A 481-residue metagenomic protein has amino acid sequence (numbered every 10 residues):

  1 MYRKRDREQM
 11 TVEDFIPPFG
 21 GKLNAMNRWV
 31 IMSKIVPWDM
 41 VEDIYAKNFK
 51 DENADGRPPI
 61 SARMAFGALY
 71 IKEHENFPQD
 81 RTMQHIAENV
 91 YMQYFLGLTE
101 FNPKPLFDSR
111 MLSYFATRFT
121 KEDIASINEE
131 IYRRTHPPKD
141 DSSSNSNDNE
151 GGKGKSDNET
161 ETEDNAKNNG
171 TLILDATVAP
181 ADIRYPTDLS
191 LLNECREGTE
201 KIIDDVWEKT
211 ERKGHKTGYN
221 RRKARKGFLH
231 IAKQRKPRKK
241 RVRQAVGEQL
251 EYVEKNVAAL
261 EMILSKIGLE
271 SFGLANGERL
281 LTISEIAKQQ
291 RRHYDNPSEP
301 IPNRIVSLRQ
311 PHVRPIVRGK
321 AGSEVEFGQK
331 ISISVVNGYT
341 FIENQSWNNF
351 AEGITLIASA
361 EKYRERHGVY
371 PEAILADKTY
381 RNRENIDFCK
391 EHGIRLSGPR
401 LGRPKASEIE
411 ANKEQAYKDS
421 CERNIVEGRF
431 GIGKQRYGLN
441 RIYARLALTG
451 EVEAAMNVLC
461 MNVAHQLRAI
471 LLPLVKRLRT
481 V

Functional and structural regions predicted by a protein language model:
M1-D39, D43, E150, A469-V481: Charged, often Cys/His-bearing segments associated with DNA-binding zinc-finger transcription factors
M26-G67, H74, I409: Basic, short loop/linker segments at the boundary and entry of helix-turn-helix/winged-helix-like folds
N27, A68, T82-I86, D108-F115 (+9 more regions): Short, conserved catalytic/metal-binding motifs centered on acidic residues
G56-I60, V90, L375-R383, R403: Acidic, metal-coordinating catalytic cores used for nucleic-acid/nucleotide bond scission and strand-transfer chemistry
T99, P103-Q310: Active-site- or DNA-interface-adjacent structural scaffold in DNA-acting proteins
L274-T282, A287-Y294, E414-V481: Basic, amphipathic alpha-helical segments enriched in Lys/Arg and hydrophobic/aromatic residues
S307-G322: Flexible, glycine/threonine-enriched loop-and-boundary segments that flank and lead into catalytic domains of large
K320-H367: Electropositive, glycine- and tryptophan-enriched low-complexity nucleic-acid-binding patches
